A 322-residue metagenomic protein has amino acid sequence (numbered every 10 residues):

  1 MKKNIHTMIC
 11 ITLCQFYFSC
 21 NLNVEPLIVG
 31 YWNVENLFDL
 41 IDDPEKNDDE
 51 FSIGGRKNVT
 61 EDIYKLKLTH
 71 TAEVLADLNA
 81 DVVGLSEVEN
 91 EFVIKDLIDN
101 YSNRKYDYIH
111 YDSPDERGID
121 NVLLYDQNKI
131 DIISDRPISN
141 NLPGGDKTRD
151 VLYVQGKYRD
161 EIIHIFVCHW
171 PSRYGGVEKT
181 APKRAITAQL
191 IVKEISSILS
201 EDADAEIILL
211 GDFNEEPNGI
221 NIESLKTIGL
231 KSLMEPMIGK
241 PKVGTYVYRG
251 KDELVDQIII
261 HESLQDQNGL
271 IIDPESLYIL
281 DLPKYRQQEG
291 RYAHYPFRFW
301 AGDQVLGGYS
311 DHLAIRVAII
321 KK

Functional and structural regions predicted by a protein language model:
M1-E25: Bacterial Sec-dependent N-terminal signal peptides
F18-K105, S113-I119, Q189, Y285-A293 (+3 more regions): N-terminal, active-site-proximal structural segment of metallo-dependent hydrolase catalytic domains
W32-V34, T71-I94, L124, I165 (+4 more regions): Active-site beta-strand/loop signature of hydrolases that rely on acidic residues for catalysis
R56-D62, N79-L85, H110-Y111, N141 (+4 more regions): Second-shell loop/turn segments in exported
V82, V88-H164, C168-P171: Structured beta-strand-rich core segments of catalytic domains in phosphoester-bond hydrolases
N90-F92, E116-G118, R173-G175, N214-I220 (+1 more regions): Active-site environment of divalent metal-dependent phosphoester hydrolases
Y158-Q189, K193: Metal-dependent phosphoester/phosphodiester hydrolase catalytic core
S196-I207, E215-K322: Metal-dependent phosphoester-hydrolase catalytic domains
